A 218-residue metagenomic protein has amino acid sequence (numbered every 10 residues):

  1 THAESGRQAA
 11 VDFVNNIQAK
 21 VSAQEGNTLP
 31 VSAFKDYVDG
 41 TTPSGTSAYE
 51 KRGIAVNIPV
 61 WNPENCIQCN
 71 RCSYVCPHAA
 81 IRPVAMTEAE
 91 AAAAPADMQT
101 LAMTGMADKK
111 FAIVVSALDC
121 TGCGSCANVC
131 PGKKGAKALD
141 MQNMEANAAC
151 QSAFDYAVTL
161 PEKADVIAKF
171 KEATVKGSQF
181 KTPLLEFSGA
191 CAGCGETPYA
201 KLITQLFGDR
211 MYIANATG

Functional and structural regions predicted by a protein language model:
T1-D119, A127-Y212, A216-T217: Ferredoxin-type iron-sulfur electron-transfer modules and their immediate structural context
